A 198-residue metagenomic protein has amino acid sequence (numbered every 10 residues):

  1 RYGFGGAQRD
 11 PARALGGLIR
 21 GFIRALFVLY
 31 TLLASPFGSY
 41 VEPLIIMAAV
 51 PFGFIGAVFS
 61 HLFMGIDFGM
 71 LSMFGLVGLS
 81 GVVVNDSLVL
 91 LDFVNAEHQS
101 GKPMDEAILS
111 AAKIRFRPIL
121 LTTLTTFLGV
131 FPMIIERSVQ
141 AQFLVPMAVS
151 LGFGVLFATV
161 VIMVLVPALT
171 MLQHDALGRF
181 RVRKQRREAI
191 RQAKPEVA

Functional and structural regions predicted by a protein language model:
R1-A176, A198: C-terminal transmembrane helical bundles of large multi-pass transporters and their helix-start/helix-kink determinants
L172, A176-R187: Short helical patches
R183, R187-A198: Long, low-complexity, intrinsically disordered cytosolic termini of multi-pass membrane proteins
